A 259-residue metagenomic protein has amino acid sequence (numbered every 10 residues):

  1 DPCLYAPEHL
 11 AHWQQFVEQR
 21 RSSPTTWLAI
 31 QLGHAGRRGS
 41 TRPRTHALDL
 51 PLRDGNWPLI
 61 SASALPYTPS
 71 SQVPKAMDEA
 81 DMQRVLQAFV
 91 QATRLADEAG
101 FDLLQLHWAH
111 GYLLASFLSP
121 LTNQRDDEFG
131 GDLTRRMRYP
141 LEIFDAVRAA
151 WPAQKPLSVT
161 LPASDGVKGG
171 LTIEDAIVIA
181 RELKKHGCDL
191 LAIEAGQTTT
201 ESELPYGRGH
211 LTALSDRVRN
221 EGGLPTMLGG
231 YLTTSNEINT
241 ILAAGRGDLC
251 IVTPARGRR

Functional and structural regions predicted by a protein language model:
D1-R259: Flavin-dependent oxidoreductase catalytic cores
